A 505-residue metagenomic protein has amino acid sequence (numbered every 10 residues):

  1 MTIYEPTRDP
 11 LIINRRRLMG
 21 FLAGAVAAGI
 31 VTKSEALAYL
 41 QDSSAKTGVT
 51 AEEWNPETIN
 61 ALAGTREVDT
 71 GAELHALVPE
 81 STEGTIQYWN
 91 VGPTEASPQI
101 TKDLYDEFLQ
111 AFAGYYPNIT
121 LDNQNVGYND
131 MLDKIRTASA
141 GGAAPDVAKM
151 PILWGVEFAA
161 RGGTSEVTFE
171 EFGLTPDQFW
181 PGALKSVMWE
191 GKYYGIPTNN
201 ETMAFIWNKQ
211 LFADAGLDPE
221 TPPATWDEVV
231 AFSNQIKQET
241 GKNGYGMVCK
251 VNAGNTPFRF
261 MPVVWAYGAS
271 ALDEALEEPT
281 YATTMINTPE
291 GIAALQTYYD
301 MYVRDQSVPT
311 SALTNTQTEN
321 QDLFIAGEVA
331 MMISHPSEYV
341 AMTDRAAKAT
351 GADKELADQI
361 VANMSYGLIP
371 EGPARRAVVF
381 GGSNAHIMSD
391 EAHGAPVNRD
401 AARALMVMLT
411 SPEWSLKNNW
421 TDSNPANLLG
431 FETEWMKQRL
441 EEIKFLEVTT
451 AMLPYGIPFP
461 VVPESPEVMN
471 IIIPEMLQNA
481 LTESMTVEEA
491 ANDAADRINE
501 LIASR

Functional and structural regions predicted by a protein language model:
M1-R17, L22-A28, Y39: N-terminal secretory signal peptides
V49-E80, P151-A204, V230-F232, T240 (+3 more regions): Hinge/lid segment of periplasmic solute-binding proteins
E52-L62, E73-E80, S337-Q359, G372-I471 (+1 more regions): C-terminal lobe and pocket-closing loops of periplasmic/extracytoplasmic Venus-flytrap solute-binding proteins
L77, S165-F179, P222, C249-V251 (+5 more regions): Short, solvent-exposed loop/beta-turn-alpha elements that line the ligand-binding surface or hinge of extracytoplasmic
L77, V91, E107, R259-P262 (+2 more regions): Extracytoplasmic/periplasmic substrate-binding proteins
E107-G182, S186-M188, D214-A224, D322-L323 (+6 more regions): Extracytoplasmic "Venus flytrap"/periplasmic binding protein-like
F158-G163, G182-T221, V230, V248-P279 (+3 more regions): Periplasmic solute-binding protein
V230-Q235, L276-A312: Glycine-centered hinge/linker elements that transmit conformational signals in sensory and ligand-binding systems
